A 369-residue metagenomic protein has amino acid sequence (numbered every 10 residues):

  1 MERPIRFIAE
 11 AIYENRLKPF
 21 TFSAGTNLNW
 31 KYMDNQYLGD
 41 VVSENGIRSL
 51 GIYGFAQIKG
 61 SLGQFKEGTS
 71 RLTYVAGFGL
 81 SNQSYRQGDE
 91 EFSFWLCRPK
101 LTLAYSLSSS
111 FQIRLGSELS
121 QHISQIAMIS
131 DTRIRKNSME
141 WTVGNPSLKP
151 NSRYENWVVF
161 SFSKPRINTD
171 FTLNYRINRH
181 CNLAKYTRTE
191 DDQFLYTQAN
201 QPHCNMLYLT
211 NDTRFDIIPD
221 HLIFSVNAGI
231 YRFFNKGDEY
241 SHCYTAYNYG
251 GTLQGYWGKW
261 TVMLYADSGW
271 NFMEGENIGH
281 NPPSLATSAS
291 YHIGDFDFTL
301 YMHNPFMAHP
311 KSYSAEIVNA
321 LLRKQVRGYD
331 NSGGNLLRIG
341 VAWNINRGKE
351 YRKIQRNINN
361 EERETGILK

Functional and structural regions predicted by a protein language model:
E2-K369: Exposed, low-structure sequence patches enriched in small/polar residues
